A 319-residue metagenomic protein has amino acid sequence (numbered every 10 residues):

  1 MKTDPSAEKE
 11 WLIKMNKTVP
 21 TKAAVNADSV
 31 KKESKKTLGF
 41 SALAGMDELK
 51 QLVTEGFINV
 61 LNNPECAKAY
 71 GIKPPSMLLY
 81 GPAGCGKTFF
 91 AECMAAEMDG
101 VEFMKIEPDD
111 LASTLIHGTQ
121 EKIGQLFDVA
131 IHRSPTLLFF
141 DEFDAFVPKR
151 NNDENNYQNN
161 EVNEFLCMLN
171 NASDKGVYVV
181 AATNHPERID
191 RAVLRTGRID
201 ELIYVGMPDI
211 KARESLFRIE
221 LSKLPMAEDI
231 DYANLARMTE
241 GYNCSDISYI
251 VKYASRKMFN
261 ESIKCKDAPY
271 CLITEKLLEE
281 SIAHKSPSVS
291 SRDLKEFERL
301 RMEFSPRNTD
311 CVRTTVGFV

Functional and structural regions predicted by a protein language model:
M1-L52, K73, P306: AAA+ P-loop ATPase mechanoenzymes
D4-P5, K87, D293: Intrinsic-disorder-associated interaction segments
E8-K14, V19, L111, P186-R198 (+1 more regions): A short, hydrophobic/aromatic-rich structural module that often spans a beta strand with its adjoining loop
I13-K17, E55, S215, I219 (+4 more regions): Charged/polar, solvent-exposed surface patches and flexible loops
K32-L38, D47-Q51, N63-Y70, R237-Y249 (+1 more regions): C-terminal engagement/docking regions of AAA+ P-loop ATPases
S34-R237, Y242, A254: Walker A/P-loop NTP-binding motif of AAA+ ATPase domains
